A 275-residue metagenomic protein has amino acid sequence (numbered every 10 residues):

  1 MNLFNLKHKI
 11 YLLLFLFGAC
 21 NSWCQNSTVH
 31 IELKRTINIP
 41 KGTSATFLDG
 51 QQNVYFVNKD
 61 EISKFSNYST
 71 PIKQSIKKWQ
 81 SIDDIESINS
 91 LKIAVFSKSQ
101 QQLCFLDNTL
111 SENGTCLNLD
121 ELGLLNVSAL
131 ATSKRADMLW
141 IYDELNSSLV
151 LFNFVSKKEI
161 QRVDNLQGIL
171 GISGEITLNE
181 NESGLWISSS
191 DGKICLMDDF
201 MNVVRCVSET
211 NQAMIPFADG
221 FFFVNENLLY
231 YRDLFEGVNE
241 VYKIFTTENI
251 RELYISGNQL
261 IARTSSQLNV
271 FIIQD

Functional and structural regions predicted by a protein language model:
M1-L33, D275: Bacterial Sec-dependent N-terminal signal peptides
Q25-K41, S66-T70: A short helix->beta-strand "capping" segment at the edge of beta-propeller domains
R35-P40, Q74-K78, L117-G123, V163-G171 (+2 more regions): Surface loop/turn motifs at the tips and blade-to-blade linkers of beta-strand repeat domains
T36-K59: Beta-strand-rich domains and repeat architectures in extracellular enzymes and scaffolds, especially beta-propellers
K41-F47, W79-S87, L124-A131, L170-T177 (+2 more regions): Repeated scaffold domains used in trafficking and secretory/extracellular systems, primarily beta-propellers
Q51-Q52, S90-L91, R135-D137, E182-S183 (+2 more regions): Short coil/turn segments that connect the beta-strands within blades of beta-propeller domains
Q52, K59-S63, S99-Q102, D137 (+5 more regions): Loop/turn residues immediately N-terminal
S66-S69, D107-L110, N153-S156, D198-F200 (+2 more regions): Short loop/turn segments that connect beta-strands within beta-propeller blades
